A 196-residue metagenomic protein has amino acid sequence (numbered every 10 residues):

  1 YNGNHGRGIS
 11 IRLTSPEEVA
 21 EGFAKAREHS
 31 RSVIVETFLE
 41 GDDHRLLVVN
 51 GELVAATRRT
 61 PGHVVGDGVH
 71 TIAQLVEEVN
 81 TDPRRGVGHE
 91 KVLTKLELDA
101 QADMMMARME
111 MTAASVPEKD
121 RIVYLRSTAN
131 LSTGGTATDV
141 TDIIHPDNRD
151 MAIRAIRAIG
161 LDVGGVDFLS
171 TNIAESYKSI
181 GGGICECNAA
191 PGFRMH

Functional and structural regions predicted by a protein language model:
Y1-E97, H145-D150: Active-site nucleotide/adenylate-binding loops and adjacent lid/helix of ATP-dependent enzymes
N2-N4, A113-A137: A short, surface-exposed helix-loop junction/capping segment
G3-G6, D120, G164, M195: Glycine-centered small-residue hotspots that permit tight backbone geometry or close packing
R12, S115-V123, A174-K178: Short, functional N-terminal and low-complexity linear motifs
F38, V48, E52-A55, T60-D67 (+3 more regions): ATP-dependent carboxylate activation and anion-phosphoryl transfer catalytic cores that bind Mg-ATP to form
E78-Y124: Oxyanion-binding "anion nests"
